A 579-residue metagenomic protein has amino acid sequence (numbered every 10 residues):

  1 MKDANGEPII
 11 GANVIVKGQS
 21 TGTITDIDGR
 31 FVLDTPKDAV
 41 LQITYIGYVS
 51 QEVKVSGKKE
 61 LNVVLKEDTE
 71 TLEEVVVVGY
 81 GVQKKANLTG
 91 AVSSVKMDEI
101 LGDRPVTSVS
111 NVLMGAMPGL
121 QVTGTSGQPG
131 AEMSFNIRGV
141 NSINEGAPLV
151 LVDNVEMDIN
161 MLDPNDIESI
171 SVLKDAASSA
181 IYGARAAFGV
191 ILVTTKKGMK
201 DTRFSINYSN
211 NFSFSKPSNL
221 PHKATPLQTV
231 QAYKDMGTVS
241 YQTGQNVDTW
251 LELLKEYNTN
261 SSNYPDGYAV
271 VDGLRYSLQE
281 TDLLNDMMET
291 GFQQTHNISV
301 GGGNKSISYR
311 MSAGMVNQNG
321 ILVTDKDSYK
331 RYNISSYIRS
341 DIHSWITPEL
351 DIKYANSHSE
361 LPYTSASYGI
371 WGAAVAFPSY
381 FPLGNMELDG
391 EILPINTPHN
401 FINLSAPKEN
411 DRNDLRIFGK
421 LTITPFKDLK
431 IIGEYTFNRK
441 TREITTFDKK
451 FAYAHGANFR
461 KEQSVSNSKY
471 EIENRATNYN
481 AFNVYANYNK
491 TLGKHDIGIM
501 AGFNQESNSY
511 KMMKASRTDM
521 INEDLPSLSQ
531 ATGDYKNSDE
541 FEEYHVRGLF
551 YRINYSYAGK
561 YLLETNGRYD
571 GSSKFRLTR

Functional and structural regions predicted by a protein language model:
M1-S335, T347-E349, R416: Short, small/polar-rich motifs associated with maturation and membrane association, primarily at protein termini
T69, T194-K196, S209, S299-G303 (+7 more regions): Transmembrane beta-barrel domains of outer membrane proteins
K96-I100, I352-N356, R568-K574: Conserved short loop/turn motifs at secondary-structure junctions
V106, Q293, N304-K305, R339-T347 (+3 more regions): Outer-membrane beta-barrel channels and translocator barrels
D201-E280, V316, G320-R416, I432-R547 (+1 more regions): Surface-exposed loop/interface segments of Gram-negative outer-membrane beta-barrel transport/assembly proteins
A481, G548-R552, K560-L562: Short glycine-rich loop/turn motifs
L577-R579: Short glycine/threonine-rich loop-to-helix capping motif typified by GTGT followed within a few residues by an Asp-Pro
